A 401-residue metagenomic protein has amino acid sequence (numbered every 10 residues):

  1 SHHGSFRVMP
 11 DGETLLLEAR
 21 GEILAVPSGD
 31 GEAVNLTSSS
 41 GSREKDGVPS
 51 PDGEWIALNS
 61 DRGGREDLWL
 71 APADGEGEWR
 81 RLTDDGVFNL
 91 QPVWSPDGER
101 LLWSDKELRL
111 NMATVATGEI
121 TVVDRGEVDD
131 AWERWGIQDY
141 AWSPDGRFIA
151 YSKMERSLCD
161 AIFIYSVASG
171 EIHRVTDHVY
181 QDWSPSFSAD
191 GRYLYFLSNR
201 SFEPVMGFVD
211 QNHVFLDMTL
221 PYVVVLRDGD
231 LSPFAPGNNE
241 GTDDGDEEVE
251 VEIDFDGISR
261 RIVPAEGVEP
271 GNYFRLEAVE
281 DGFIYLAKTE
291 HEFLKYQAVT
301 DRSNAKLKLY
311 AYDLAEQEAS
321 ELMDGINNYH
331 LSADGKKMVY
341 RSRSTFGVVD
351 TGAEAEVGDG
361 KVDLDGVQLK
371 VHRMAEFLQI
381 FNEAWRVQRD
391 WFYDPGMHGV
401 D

Functional and structural regions predicted by a protein language model:
S1, E13-L24, S28-G29, N35-E44 (+13 more regions): A flexible loop/linker signature enriched in serine peptidases of the S9 family
S1, V251-E269: A short helix->beta-strand "capping" segment at the edge of beta-propeller domains
H2-L24, E266-H291: Beta-strand-rich domains and repeat architectures in extracellular enzymes and scaffolds, especially beta-propellers
R7, V48, V93, A141 (+4 more regions): Conserved beta-strand position repeated across blades of beta-propeller domains
P10-D11, P51-D52, P96-D97, P144-D145 (+3 more regions): Residue-level detector of Asp-centered blade-edge/turn motifs that repeat once per structural unit in beta-propeller
L15, I56, G98-L101, G146-I149 (+3 more regions): Hydrophobic beta-strand positions that form the internal "hydrophobic ladder" of WD40/Gbeta-like beta-propeller blades
D30-V34, G75-R80, T117-V122, S169-H173 (+3 more regions): Beta-strand initiation motifs
G207, V263, F274-A278, A287 (+1 more regions): Intrinsically disordered, Ser/Thr/Pro/Gly-rich linkers and terminal tails that flank and connect PDZ domains
